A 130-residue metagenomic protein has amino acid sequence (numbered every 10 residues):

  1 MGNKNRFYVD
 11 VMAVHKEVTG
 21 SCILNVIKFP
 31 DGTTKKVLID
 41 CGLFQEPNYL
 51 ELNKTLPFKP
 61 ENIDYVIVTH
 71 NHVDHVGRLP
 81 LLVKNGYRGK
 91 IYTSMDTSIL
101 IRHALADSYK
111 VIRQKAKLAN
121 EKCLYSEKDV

Functional and structural regions predicted by a protein language model:
G2, V26-F29: N-terminal glutamine amidotransferase
K4-R6, E61-N62: A short, charged/proline- and glycine-enriched loop that marks the coil->beta-strand transition at the N-terminal
N5-D10, K36: Extreme N-terminal starter segment of soluble prokaryotic enzymes
H15, K28-V68, H72-R88, T93 (+2 more regions): Pre-active-site segment of Zn-dependent metallo-hydrolases
G20-V26: Short beta-strand scaffold segments in enzyme catalytic cores
